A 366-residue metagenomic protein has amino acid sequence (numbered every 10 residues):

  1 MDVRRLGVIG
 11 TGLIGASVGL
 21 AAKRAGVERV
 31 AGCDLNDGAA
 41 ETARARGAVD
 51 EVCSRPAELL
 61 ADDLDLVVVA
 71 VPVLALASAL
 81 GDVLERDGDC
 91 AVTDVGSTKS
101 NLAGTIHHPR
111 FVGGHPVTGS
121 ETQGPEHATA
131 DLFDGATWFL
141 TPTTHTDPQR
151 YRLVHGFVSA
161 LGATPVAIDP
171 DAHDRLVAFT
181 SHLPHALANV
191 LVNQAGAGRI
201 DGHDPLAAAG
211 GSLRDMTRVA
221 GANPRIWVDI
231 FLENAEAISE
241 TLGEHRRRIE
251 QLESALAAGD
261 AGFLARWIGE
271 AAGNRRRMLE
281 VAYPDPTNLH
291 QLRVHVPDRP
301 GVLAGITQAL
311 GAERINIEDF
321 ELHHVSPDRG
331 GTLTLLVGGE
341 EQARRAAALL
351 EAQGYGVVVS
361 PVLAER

Functional and structural regions predicted by a protein language model:
M1-R55, L66: NAD(P)+-binding Rossmann beta1-loop-alpha1 motif at the extreme N-terminus of oxidoreductases
L35-N36, G96, H323: Residues in the short beta-alpha loop(s) of Rossmann-like NAD(P)-binding domains
A57-A91: Rossmann-like NAD(P)-binding element
A79-H127: Rossmann-like NAD(P)(H) cofactor-binding subdomain of soluble oxidoreductases
L132-G221: Internal alpha-helical scaffold of NAD(P)-dependent oxidoreductase catalytic cores
D201-A271: Interdomain hinge/lid region at the active-site interface of Rossmann-like NAD(P)-dependent oxidoreductases
N274-R366: A conserved regulatory-domain signal marking ACT and ACT-like small-molecule sensing domains and adjacent regulatory
